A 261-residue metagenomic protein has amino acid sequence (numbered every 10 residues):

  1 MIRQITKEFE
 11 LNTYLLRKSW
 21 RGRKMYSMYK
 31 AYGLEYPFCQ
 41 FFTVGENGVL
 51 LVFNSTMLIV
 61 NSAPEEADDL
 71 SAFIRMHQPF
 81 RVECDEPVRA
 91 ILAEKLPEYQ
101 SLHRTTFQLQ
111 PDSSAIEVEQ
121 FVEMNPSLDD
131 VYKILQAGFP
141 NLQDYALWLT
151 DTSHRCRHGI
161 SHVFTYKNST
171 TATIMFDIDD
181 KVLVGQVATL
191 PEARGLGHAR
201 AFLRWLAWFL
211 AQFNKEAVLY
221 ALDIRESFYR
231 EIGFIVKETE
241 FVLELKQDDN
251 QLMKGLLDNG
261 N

Functional and structural regions predicted by a protein language model:
M1-E94, P140-L147, F164, D258-N261: N-terminal charged segments
M1-T13, V118-K133: A short beta-loop-alpha structural element at the N-terminal edge of CoA-dependent acyl/N-acetyltransferase catalytic
F53-N54, Q143-A188: A conserved beta-strand-loop-helix scaffold within acyl/acetyltransferase catalytic domains
E65-F73, T189, G195-L210, E231: Conserved acetyl-CoA-binding loop-helix of GNAT-fold acetyltransferases
M76-E86, L210-L222: Conserved GNAT acetyl-CoA-binding A-motif
C84-E86, Q100-S114, N125-L128, K133-L142 (+1 more regions): Non-catalytic substrate-recognition and accessory regions of acyl/acetyltransferase enzymes
P87-Q100, R200, D223-E240: Conserved active-site alpha-helix within GNAT-family acetyltransferase domains
Y99-Q110, I235-K254, D258: Conserved catalytic-core motifs of GNAT/GCN5-like acyltransferases
